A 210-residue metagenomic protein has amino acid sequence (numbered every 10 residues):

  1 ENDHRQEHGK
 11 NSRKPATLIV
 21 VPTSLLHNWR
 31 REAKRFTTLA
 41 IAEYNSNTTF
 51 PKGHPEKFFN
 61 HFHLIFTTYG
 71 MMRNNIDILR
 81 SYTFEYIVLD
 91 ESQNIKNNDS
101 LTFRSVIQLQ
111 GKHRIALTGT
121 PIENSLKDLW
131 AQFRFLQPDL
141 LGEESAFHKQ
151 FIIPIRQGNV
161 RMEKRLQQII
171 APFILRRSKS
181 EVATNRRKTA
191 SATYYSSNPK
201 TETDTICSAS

Functional and structural regions predicted by a protein language model:
E1-N159, R165-A192, S197-T203, C207-S210: ASCE P-loop NTPase motor core, strongest for the SF2 helicase catalytic module
